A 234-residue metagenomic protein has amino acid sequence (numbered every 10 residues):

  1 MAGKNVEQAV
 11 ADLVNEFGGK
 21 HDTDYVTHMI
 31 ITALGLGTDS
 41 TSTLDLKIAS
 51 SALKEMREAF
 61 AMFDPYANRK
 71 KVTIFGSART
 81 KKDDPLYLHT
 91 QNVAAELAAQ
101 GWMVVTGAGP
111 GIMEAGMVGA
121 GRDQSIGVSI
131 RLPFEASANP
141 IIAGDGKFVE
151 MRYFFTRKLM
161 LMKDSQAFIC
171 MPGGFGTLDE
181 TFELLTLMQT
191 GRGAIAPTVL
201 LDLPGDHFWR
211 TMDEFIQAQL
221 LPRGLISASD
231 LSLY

Functional and structural regions predicted by a protein language model:
A2-I130: Glycine-rich beta-alpha loop segments
D64-A67, E96-A98, A120, P140-A143 (+3 more regions): Solvent-exposed alpha-helices and their adjacent loops that cap or buttress functional pockets in soluble metabolic
S77, I130, G173, L201-L203: Cofactor-binding loop segments of dinucleotide-utilizing enzymes, especially the Rossmann-like FAD- and NAD(P)+-binding
L88-T90, G111-C170: Acidic/glycine-enriched connector segments
T90, E183-M188, F215-A218: Short, solvent-exposed amphipathic alpha-helical segments in soluble enzyme and RNA/protein-processing domains
L132-S137, T177, G205-W209: Short gly/pro/ser/thr-enriched loop/turn and capping motifs at secondary-structure boundaries
M151-L201: Active-site/ligand-binding-proximal alpha/beta "capping" segment
L200-Y234: C-terminal functional extensions of proteins
